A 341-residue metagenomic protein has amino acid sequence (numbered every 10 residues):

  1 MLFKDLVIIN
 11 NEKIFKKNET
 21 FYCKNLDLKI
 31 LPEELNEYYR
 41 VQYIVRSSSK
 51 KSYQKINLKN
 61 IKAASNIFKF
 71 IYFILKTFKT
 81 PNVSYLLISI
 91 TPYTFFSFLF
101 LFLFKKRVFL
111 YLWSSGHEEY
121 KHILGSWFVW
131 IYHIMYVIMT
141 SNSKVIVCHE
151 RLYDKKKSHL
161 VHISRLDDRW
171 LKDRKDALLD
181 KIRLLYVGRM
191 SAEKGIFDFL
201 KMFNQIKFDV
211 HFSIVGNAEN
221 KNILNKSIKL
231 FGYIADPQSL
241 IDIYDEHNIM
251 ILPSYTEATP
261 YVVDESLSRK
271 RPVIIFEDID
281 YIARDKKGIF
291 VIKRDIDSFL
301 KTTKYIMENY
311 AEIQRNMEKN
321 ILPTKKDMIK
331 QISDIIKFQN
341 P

Functional and structural regions predicted by a protein language model:
L26, I182, R189-Q205: A conserved mid-protein helix/loop that constitutes part of the nucleotide-sugar donor-binding site
T91, E308-P341: A charged, aromatic-enriched C-terminal amphipathic alpha-helix characteristic of glycosyltransferases across folds
E119, W130-K172: A short, active-site helix/loop in glycosyltransferases that binds the activated sugar's phosphate group
V187-R189, F197-L200, V210-I223, G232-Y233: Glycosyltransferase donor-sugar binding loop
D242-H247: Short alpha-helical donor nucleotide-sugar binding micro-motif in glycosyltransferases
Y255: Aromatic "clamp/platform" in nucleotide-sugar-dependent glycosyltransferases that forms part of the donor/acceptor
S268-I275: Short hydrophobic beta-strand element within catalytic cores of glycosyltransferases and related nucleotide-activated
G288-D297, T303-Y310: Conserved acidic donor-binding segment of nucleotide-sugar-dependent glycosyltransferases
